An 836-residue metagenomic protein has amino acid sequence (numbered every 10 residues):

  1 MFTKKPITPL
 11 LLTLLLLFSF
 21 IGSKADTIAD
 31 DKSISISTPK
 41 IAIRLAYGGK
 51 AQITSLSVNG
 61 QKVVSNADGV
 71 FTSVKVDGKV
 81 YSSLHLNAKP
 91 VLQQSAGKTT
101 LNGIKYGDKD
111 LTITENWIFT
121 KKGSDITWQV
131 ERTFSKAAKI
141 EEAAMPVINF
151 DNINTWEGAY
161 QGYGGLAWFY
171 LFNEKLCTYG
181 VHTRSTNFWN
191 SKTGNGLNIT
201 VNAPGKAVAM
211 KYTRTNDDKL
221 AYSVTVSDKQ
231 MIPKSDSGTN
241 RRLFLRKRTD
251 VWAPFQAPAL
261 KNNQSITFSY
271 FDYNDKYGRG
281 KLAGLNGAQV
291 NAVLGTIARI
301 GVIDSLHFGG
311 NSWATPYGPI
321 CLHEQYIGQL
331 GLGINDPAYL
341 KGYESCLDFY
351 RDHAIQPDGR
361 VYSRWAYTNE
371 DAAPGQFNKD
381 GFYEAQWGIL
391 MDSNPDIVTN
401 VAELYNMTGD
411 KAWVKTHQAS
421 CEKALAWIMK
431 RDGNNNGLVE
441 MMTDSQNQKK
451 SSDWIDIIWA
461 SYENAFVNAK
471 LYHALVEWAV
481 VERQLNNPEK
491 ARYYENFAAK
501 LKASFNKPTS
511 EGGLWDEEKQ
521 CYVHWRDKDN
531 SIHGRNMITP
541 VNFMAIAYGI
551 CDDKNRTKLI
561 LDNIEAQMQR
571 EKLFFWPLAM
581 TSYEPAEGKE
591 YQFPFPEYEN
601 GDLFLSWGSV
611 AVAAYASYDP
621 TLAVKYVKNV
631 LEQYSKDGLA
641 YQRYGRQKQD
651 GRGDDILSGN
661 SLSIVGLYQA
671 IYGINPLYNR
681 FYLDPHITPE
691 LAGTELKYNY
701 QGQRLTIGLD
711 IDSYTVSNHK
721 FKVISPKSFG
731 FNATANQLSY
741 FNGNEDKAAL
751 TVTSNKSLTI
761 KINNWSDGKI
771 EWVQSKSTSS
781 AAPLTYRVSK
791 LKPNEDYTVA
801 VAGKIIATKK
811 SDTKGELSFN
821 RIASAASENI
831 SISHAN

Functional and structural regions predicted by a protein language model:
A25-N87, Q94-K98, K105-D108, T120-D125 (+4 more regions): Beta-strand-rich N-terminal accessory domains
I28-D30, S35-S37, S135, P146 (+1 more regions): Beta-strand-rich recognition/accessory modules
I28-D30, S73-A143, Y163, K219-L220 (+1 more regions): Extended, loop-rich substrate-binding clefts of extracytoplasmic carbohydrate-active enzymes
G123-L176, H182, I724-S728: Acidic (Asp/Glu-rich), glycine- and aromatic
G278-K415, M537-I550, Y591-K628: Substrate-binding groove/exosite segments of carbohydrate-active enzymes
G284-I297, S345-T368, Y405-A465, E489 (+3 more regions): Active-site acid/base region of carbohydrate-active enzymes
C321-I327, G331-I334, A338-R351, A419-E422 (+7 more regions): Active-site core of glycosidic bond-cleaving carbohydrate-active enzymes
V610-A835: Non-catalytic C-terminal accessory modules of carbohydrate-active enzymes
